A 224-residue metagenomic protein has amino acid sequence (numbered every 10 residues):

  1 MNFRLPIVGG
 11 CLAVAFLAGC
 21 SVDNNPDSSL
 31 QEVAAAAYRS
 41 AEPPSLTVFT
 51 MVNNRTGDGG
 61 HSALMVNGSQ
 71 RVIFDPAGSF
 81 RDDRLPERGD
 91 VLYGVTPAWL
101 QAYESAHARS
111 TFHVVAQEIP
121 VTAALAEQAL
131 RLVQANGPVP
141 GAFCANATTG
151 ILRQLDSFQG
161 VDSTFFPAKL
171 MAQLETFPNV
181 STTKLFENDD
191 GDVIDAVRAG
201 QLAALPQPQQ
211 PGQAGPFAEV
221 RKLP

Functional and structural regions predicted by a protein language model:
M1-G9: Bacterial N-terminal signal peptides that target proteins for export
L12: Expand to "…catalyze enediolate/carbanion chemistry for C-C bond making/breaking, isomerization, decarboxylation
A15-G19: C-terminal motif of bacterial Sec signal peptides marking the signal peptidase cleavage site
S21-L30, L130-P224: Activation targets extended, charge/polar-rich intrinsically disordered C-terminal tails
D27-S28, R39-F112: Glycine-rich catalytic cores of cysteine/serine-nucleophile enzymes that process amide/ester linkages in cell-envelope
Q31-E42, F217: N-terminal low-complexity, Pro/Thr/Ser-rich intrinsically disordered segments that act as propeptides or flexible
T50-N53, G60-H61, T111-I119, A129-V139 (+1 more regions): Second-shell loop/turn segments in exported
G57, G94, I119-A124, P138-N146 (+1 more regions): Soluble non-cytosolic domains of exported or imported proteins
